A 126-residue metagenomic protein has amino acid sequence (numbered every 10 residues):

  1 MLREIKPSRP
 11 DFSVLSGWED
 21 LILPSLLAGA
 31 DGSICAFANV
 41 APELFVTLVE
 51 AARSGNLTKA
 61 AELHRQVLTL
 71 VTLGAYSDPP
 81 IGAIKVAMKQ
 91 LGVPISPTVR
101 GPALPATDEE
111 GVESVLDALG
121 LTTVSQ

Functional and structural regions predicted by a protein language model:
M1-L2: N-terminal active-site wall of soluble small-molecule enzyme domains
I5-L15: Short beta-strand/loop segments at the ligand-binding rim of alpha/beta enzyme cores
S8-R9, D20-Q126: Structured C-terminal cap/extension of enzyme domains
